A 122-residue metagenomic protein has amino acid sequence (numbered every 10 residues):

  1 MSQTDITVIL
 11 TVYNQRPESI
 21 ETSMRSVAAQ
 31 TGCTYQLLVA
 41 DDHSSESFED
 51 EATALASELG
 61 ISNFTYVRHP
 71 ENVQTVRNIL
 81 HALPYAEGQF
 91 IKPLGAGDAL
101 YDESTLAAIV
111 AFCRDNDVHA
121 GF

Functional and structural regions predicted by a protein language model:
M1-F122: Nucleotide-sugar donor-binding/catalytic module of glycosyltransferases that assemble extracellular/cell-envelope
